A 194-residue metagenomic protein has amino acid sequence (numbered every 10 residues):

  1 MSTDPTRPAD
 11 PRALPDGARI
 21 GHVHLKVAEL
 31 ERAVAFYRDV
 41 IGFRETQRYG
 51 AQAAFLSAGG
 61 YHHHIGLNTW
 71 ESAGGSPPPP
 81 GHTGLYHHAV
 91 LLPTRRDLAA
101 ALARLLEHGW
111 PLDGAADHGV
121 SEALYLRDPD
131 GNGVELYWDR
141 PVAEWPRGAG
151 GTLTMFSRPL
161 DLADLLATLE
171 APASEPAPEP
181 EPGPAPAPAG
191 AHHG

Functional and structural regions predicted by a protein language model:
T3, A9, R44-H82, G133-R140: Conserved short beta-strand elements that form part of the metal-binding/catalytic scaffold of enzyme active sites
G17, V27-R32, A89-G133, W138-E144 (+2 more regions): Vicinal oxygen chelate
I20-H22, A51, L85, S121: Short coil/loop residues immediately preceding or within conserved phosphate-binding loops of NTP-utilizing enzyme
H22-H24, H62-I65, H87, H118: Histidine-centered active-site/metal-ligand motif
D39-T46, W110: Conserved acetyl-CoA-binding loop of GNAT-fold acetyltransferases
A173-H193: Intrinsically disordered, low-complexity terminal tails and inter-domain linkers enriched for S/T/G/P/D/E
